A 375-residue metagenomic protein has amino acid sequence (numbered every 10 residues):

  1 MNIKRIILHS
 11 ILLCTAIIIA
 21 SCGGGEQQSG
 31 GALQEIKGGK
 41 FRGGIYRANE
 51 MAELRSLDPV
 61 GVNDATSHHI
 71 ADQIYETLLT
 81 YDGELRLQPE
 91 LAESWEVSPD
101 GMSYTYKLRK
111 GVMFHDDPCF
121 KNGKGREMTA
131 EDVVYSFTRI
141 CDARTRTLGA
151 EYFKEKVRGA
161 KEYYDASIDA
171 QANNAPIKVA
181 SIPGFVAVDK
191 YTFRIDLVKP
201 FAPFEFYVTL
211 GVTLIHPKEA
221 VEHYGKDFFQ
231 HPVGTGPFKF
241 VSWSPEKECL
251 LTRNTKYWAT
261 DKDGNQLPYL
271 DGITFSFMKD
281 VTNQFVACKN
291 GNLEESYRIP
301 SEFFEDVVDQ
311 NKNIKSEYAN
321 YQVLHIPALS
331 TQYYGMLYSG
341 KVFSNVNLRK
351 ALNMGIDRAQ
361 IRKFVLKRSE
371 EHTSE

Functional and structural regions predicted by a protein language model:
I18-S21: C-terminal motif of bacterial Sec signal peptides marking the signal peptidase cleavage site
G23-E26: Bacterial signal peptide processing site
R47-D100, V233: N-terminal lobe/hinge region of extracytoplasmic solute-binding protein
A52-H68, L91, P118-N122, L148-E151 (+2 more regions): A structural "hinge/loop" feature
D82, Y164-T192, D196-P268, G272 (+1 more regions): Gly/Pro-rich hinge or "lid" segments in bacterial periplasmic/extracellular proteins
E93-F153, R194, M278, Q284-A287 (+1 more regions): Aromatic- and charge-enriched surface segment that lines or borders ligand/interaction sites
T129-Y135, K190-D196, G236-P237, Y269-G272 (+5 more regions): Alpha-helical secondary-structure segments
V241-T252, S276-G340, A359-V365: Extracellular/periplasmic solute-recognition and catalytic clefts
